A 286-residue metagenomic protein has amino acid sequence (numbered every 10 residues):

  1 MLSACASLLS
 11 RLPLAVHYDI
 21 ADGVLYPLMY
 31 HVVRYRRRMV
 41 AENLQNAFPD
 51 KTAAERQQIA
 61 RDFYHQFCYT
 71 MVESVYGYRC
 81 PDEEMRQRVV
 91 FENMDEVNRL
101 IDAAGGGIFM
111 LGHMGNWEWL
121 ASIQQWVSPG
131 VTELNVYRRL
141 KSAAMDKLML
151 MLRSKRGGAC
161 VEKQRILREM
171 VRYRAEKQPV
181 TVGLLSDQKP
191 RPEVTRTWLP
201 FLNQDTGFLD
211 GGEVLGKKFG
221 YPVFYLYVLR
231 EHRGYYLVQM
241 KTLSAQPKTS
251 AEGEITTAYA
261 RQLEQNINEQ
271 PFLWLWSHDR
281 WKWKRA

Functional and structural regions predicted by a protein language model:
M1-L111, N116, D146-K147, M151-L152 (+1 more regions): Membrane-anchoring hydrophobic helices of lipid-metabolizing enzymes
A15, D22, V136-L140, D187 (+1 more regions): An N-terminal domain-start capping segment
M29, M85, Y137-R138, P200-F201 (+1 more regions): A generic structural signal for short
Y35, A143-A144, G207, A258: Residue-level recognition of alpha-helix initiation/capping sites
R36, V89, E162, I255-A258: Soluble or luminal CAZymes and related metallo-dependent hydrolases
Q58-R61, R99, G130, M151 (+2 more regions): Non-catalytic C-terminal accessory region of glycerolipid acyltransferases and related lyso-lipid remodeling enzymes
A103-Q164, R191-P200: Catalytic core of membrane glycerolipid acyltransferases/transacylases, capturing the structured, soluble-facing
